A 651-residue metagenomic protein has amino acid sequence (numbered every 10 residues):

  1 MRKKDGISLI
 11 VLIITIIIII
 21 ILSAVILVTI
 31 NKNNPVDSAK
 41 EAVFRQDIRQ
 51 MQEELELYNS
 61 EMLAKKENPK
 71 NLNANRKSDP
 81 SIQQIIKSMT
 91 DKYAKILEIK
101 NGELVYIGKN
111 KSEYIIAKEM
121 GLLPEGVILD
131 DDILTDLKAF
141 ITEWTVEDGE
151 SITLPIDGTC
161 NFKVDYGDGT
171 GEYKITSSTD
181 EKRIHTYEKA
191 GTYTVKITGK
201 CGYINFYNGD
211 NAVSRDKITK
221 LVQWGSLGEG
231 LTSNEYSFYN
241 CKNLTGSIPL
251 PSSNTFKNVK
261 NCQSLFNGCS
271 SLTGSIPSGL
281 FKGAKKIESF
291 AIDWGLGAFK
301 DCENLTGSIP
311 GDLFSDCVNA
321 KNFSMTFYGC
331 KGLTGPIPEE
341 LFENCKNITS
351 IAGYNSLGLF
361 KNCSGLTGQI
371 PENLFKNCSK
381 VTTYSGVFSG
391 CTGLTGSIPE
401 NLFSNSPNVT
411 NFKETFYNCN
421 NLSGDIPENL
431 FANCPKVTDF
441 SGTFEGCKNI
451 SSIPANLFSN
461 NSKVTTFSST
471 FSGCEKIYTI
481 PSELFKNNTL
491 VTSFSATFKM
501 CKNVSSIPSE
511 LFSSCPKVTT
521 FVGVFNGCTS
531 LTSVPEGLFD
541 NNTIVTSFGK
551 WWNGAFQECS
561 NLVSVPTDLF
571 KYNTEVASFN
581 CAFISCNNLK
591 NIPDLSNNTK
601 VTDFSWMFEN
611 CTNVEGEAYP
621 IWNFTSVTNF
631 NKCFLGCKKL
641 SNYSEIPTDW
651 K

Functional and structural regions predicted by a protein language model:
M1-I7: N-terminal leader/signal peptides at the extreme start of proteins
I7-I16: N-terminal signal-anchor/signal peptide hydrophobic helix marking the start of the first transmembrane segment
L12, S23, L221: Surface-exposed receptor/substrate recognition regions of extracellular proteins
I19-K40: C-terminal juxtamembrane segment of a hydrophobic transmembrane alpha-helix
V36-N68: Membrane-proximal N-terminal amphipathic helix
S60-A117: Extracellular/periplasmic head regions of type IV pilus-like filament subunits
A117-I141: Low-complexity, Pro/Thr/Ser/Gly/Ala-rich linker/spacer regions in secreted, extracellular modular proteins
L134-K651: Negatively charged
